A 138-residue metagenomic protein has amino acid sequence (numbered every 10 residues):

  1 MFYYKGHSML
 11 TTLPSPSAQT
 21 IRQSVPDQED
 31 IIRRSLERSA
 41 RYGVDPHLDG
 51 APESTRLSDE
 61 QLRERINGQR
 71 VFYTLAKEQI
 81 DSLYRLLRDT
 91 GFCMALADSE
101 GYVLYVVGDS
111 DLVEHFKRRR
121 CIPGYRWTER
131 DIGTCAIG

Functional and structural regions predicted by a protein language model:
M1-R130, T134-G138: Intrinsically disordered, low-complexity terminal regulatory regions
